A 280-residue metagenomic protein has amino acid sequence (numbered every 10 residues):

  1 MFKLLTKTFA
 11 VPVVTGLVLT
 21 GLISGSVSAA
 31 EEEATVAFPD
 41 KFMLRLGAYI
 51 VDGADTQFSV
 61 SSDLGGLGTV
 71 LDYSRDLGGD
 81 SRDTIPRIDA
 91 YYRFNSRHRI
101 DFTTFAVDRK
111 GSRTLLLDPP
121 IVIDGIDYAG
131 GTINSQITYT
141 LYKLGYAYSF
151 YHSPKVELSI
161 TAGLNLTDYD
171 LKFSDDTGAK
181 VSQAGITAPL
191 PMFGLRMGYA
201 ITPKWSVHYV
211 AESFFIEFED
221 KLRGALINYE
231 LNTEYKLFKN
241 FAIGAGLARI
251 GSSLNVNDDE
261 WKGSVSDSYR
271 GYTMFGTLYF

Functional and structural regions predicted by a protein language model:
M1-D40: Cleavable N-terminal export/targeting peptides
A29-V107, G271-T273, T277-Y279: Short glycine/proline- and aromatic-enriched beta-strand/turn motifs that initiate or cap beta-hairpins
L46-A48, I88-Y92, L144-Y148, A162-L164 (+4 more regions): Residues on the lipid-exposed face of transmembrane beta-strands in outer-membrane beta-barrel proteins
G47-V51, F105-V107, S149, G163-T167 (+3 more regions): Outer-membrane beta-barrel pore domains and translocons
A54-D83, A106-T140, L166-T187, I216-L222 (+1 more regions): Extracellular/periplasm-exposed beta-strand and loop segments of Gram-negative cell-envelope proteins, dominated by
R97-I100, P154-V156, P203-V207, K239-I243: Repeated loop/turn-to-beta-strand initiation elements of outer-membrane beta-barrel proteins
S206-E219: Transmembrane beta-strand segments that form the barrel wall of outer-membrane beta-barrel proteins
A225-Y229: Charged helix-capping and loop-helix junction motifs
